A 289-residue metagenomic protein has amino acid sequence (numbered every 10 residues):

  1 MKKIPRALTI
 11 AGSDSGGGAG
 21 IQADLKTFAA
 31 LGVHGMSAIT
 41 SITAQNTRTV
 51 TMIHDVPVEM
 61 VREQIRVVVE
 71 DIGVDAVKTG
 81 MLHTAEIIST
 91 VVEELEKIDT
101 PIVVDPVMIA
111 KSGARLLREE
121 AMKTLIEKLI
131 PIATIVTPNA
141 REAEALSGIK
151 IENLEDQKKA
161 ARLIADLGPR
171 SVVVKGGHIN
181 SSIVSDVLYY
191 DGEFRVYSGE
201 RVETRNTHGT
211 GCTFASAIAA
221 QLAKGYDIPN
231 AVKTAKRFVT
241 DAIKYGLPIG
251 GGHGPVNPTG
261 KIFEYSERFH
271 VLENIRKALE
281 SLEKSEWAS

Functional and structural regions predicted by a protein language model:
K2-T9, I21, A29-S112, K261-I262: Conserved N-terminal subdomain of the carbohydrate kinase-like
I4, D55, D71, N230-A288: Charged C-terminal helix
P5, I10-G16, R195-H208: Short pre-catalytic strand/loop immediately N-terminal to key active-site residues, enriched for Gly-Thr
Q22, T27, E144-A145, T204-I228: Short, small-residue alpha-helix embedded
H54-M60, S112-I130: Conserved phosphate-binding/catalytic loop of the ribokinase/pfkB sugar-kinase fold
E119-F194, E203: Conserved phosphate/ATP/ADP-binding segment of small-molecule kinases
K150-Q157, A223-K233: Short, charged, surface-exposed loops that flank catalytic or proteolytic processing sites
